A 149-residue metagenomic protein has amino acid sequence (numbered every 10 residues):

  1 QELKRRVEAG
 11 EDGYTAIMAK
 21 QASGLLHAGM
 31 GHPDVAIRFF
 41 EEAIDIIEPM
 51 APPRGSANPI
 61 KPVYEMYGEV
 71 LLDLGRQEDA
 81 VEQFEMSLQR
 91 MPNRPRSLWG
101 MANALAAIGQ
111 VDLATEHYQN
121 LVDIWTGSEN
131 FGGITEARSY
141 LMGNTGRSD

Functional and structural regions predicted by a protein language model:
Q1-E8, E41-P52, E82, M86-Q89 (+1 more regions): Amphipathic alpha-helical segments of tetratricopeptide repeats
G10, Y14-A16, R54, N58 (+2 more regions): Residue signature of alpha-solenoid helical repeat architecture, marking inter-repeat boundaries and helix-start
I44-D45, A106, V111-E129: TPR/TPR-like (Sel1-like) alpha-helical repeat modules
